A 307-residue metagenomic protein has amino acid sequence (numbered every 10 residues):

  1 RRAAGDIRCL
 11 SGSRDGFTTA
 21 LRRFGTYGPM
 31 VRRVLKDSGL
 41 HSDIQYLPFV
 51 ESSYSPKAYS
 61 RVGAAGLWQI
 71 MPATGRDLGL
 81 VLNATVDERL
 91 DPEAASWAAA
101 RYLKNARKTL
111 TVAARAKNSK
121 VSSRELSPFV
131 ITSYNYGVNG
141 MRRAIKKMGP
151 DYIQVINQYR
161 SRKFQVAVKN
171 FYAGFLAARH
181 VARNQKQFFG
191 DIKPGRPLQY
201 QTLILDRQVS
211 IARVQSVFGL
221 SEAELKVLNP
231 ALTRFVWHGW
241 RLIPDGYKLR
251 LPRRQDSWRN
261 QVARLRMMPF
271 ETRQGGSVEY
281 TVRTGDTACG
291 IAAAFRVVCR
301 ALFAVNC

Functional and structural regions predicted by a protein language model:
R1-R33, D37-S38, D77, L82-T85 (+2 more regions): Extracytoplasmic and endomembrane cell-envelope/extracellular-matrix remodeling and assembly machinery
A58-G79, P244-G246: Short, surface-exposed glycine/acidic/tryptophan-bearing loops
